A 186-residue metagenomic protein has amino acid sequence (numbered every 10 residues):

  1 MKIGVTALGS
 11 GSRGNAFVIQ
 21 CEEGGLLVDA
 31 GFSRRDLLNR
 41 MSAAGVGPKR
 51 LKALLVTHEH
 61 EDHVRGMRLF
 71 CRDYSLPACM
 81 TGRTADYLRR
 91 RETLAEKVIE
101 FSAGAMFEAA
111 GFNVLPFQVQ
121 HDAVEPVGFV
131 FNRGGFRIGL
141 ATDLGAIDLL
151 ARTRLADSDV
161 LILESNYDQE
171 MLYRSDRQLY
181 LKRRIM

Functional and structural regions predicted by a protein language model:
M1-A44, V127-T142, V160: Conserved beta-strand hairpin/beta-sheet module of binuclear metal-dependent hydrolase folds, prominently
V28-G31, K52-E59, C79-G82, G139-T142 (+1 more regions): Active-site neighborhood of phospho(di)ester-bond hydrolases with catalytic His/Asp-centered motifs
R34-M80: Active-site metal-binding motif and surrounding structural segment of the metallo-beta-lactamase
M41-G45, F107-G111, A151-R154: Short amphipathic alpha-helix with an adjacent loop that forms part of the alpha/beta core around
L51, A95, S158-D159: Short, well-ordered alpha-helix to beta-strand connector turns
T81-G135: Metallo-beta-lactamase
A123, L140-L149: Active-site glycine-rich loop that binds ribose-phosphate moieties when present
L149-M186: Cap/insert and terminal regions of metallo-dependent hydrolase folds
